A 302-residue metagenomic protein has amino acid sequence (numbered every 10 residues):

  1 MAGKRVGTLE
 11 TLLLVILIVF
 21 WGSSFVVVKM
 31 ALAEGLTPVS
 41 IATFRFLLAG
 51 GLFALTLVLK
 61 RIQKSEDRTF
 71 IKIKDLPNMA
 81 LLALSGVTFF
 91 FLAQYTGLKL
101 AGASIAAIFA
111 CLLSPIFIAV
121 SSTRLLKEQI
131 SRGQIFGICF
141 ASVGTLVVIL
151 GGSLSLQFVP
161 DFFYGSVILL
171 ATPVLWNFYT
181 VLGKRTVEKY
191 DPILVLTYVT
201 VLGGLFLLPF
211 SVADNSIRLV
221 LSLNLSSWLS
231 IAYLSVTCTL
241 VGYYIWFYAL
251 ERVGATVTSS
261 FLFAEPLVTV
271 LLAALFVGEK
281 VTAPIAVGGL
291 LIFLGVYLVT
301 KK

Functional and structural regions predicted by a protein language model:
M1-F44, A49, F158-R185, L205: Glycine-/small-residue-enriched transmembrane alpha-helix faces in small-molecule transporters and effluxers
V6-T11, E34-T43, I71-L76, L150-P173 (+2 more regions): Juxtamembrane helix-entry segments on the extracytoplasmic side of multipass membrane proteins
F20, S24-F25, A54-A110, V147 (+1 more regions): Specific transmembrane alpha-helical segments of multi-pass solute transporters/efflux pumps, especially DMT/EamA
G22, L47-G51, S142, G204-L205 (+2 more regions): Small-residue-rich packing faces within the transmembrane alpha-helices of Major Facilitator Superfamily
V27, F53, I118-A119, R124 (+2 more regions): Transmembrane alpha-helical segments that form core, pore/gating elements of small-molecule transporters/exporters
A31, I41, R45, G97 (+8 more regions): Hydrophobic/aromatic residues within transmembrane alpha-helices of multi-pass small-molecule transporters
S40-G51, F91, Y95-Q134, A255-A274: Specific alpha-helical transmembrane segments that line the substrate/conduction pathway and gating interfaces
F53, I130-G152, F263, L272 (+1 more regions): Hydrophobic transmembrane alpha-helices of multi-pass small-molecule transport proteins
